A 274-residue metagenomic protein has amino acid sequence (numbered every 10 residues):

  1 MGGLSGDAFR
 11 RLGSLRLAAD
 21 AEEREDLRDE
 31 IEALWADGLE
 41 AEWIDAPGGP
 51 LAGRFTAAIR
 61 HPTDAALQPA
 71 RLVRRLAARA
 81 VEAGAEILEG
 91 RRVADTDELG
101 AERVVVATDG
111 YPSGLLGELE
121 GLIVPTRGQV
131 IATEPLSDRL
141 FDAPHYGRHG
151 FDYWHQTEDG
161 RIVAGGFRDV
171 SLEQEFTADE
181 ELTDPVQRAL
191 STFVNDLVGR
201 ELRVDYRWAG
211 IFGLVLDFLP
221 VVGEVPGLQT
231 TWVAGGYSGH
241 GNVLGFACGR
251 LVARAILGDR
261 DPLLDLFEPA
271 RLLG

Functional and structural regions predicted by a protein language model:
M1-A46: Dinucleotide-binding Rossmann-like beta1-alpha1 core, especially the glycine-rich loop that anchors the ADP
M1-R11, A101, V106, G110-Q229: Active-site substrate-recognition segment that forms the wall of the catalytic cavity or substrate channel
R10-A19, R54-P62, L172: Active-site-proximal beta-alpha loop/turn segments in soluble metabolic enzymes
L17, A164, A234: Hydrophobic residues at beta-strand termini and immediately following loops that shape nucleotide-binding pockets
E22-E25, P50-A57, D97-E102, L214-L219 (+1 more regions): A short, glycine/Asx- and small/polar-enriched loop/turn that sits immediately N-terminal to a beta-strand
E23, L27, A65, P69 (+7 more regions): Generic structural signal for well-ordered, non-membrane alpha-helical segments in soluble metabolic enzymes
E25-D37, R54-R103, A107: Helical element adjacent to the flavin cofactor pocket in flavoenzyme catalytic cores
A33-A36, W43, T63, E173-E180 (+1 more regions): C-terminal catalytic lobe of FAD-dependent flavoproteins
